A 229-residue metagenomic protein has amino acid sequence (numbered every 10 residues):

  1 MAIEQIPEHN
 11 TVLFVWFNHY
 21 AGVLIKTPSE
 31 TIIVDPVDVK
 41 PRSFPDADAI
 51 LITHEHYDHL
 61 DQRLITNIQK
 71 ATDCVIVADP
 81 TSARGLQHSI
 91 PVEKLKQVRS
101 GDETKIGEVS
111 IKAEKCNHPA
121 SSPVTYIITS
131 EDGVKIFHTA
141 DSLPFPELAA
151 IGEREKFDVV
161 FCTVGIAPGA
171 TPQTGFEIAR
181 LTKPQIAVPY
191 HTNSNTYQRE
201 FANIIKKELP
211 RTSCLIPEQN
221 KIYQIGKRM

Functional and structural regions predicted by a protein language model:
M1-P45, Q97-E155, P217-M229: Core dinuclear metal-dependent hydrolase active-site scaffold
V12, W16, I90-I106, I151 (+2 more regions): Binuclear metal-ion centers of metallo-dependent hydrolases, dominated by the metallo-beta-lactamase
T31-I32, A49, V159, I186: Short, Asp-centered acidic motifs that coordinate Mg2+ and/or phosphate in catalytic or ligand-binding sites
V34-D35, L51-I52, E114, C162 (+1 more regions): Redox-cofactor binding/interface segments in oxidoreductases and associated redox assembly factors
D38-S82, R154-F161: Active-site metal-binding motif and surrounding structural segment of the metallo-beta-lactamase
K40-R42, H56-L60, A83-L86, D102-K105 (+5 more regions): Active-site environment of divalent metal-dependent phosphoester hydrolases
V75-A78, E93-S100, V159-V164, V188: Short hydrophobic/aromatic-enriched beta-strand-loop microsegments
I128-Q185, P189-T196: Metallo-beta-lactamase
